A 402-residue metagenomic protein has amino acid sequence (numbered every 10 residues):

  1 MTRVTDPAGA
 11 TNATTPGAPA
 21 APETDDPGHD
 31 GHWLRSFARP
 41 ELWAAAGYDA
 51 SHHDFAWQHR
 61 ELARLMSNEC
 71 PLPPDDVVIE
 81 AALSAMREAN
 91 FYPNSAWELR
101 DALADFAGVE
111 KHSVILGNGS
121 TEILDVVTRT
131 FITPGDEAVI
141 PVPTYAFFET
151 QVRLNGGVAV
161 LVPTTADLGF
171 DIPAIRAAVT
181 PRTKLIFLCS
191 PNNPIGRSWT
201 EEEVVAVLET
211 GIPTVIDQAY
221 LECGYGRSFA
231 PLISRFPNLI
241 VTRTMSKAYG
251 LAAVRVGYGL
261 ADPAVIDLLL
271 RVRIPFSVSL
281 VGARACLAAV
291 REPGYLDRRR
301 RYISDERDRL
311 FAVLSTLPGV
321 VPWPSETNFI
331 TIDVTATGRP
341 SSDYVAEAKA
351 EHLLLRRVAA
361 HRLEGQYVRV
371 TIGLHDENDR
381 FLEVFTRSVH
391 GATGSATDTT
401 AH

Functional and structural regions predicted by a protein language model:
T2-F91, H402: N-terminal "arm"/small-domain region of PLP-dependent enzymes with the aminotransferase-like
T2-P7, N12, G17, A350-E351 (+1 more regions): PLP-dependent enzyme catalytic core of the Aspartate aminotransferase-like
P93-N94, A104-V126, P141: Short loop-beta-helix segment that forms the pyridoxal 5′-phosphate
E110-V114, P134-E137, R182, Q218 (+1 more regions): Short acidic capping loops at alpha-helix termini that bridge into adjacent secondary structure
T130-L188: PLP-dependent aminotransferase-like
A166-E222: Active-site phosphate-binding strand-loop segment of PLP-dependent enzymes
N238-T316, V321-W323: PLP-dependent aminotransferase class I/II
I303-S304, L314-E351, V368, I372 (+1 more regions): Conserved PLP-binding catalytic core of the aspartate aminotransferase-like
